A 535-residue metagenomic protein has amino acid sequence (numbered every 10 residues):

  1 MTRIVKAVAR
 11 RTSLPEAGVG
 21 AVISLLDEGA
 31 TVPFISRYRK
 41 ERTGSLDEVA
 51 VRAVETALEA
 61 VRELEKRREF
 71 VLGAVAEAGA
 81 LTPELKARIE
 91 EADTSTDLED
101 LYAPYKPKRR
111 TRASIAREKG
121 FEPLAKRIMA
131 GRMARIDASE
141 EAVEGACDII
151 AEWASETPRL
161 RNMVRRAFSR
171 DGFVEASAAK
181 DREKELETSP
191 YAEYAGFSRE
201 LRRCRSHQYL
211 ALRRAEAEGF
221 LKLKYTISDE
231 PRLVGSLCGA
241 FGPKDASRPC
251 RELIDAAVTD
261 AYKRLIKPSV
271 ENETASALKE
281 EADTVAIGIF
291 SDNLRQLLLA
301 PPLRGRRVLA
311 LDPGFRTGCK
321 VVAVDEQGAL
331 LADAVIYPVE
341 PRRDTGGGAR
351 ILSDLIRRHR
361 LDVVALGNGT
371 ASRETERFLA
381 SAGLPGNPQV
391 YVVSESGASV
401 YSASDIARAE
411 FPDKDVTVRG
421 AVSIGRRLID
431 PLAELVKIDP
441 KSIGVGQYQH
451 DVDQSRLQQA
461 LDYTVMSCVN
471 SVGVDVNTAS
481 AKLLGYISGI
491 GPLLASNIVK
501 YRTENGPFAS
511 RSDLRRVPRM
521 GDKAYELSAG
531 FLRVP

Functional and structural regions predicted by a protein language model:
M1-G20, D27: Generic start-of-chain signal for non-secretory N-termini
I4, R37, R62-A80, E90 (+4 more regions): Long, highly charged, low-complexity intrinsically disordered interaction regions that mediate electrostatic DNA/RNA
A21-V22, I498: Short alpha-helical "packing" element that flanks the helix-turn-helix/winged-helix DNA-binding module
G29, P313-T317, R519: A short acidic Gly-Thr/Ser loop motif
T31-S45: Feature marking long nucleic-acid-engaging regions of large polymerase/nuclease enzymes
F34, A50-A53, A60-A310, G314-K414 (+1 more regions): Duplex nucleic acid-engaging cores and interfaces of nucleic-acid transaction enzymes
P313, D325, A334, N368-T370 (+7 more regions): Active-site proximal loops enriched in glycine and acidic residues that flank catalytic Cys/His/Asp and coordinate
